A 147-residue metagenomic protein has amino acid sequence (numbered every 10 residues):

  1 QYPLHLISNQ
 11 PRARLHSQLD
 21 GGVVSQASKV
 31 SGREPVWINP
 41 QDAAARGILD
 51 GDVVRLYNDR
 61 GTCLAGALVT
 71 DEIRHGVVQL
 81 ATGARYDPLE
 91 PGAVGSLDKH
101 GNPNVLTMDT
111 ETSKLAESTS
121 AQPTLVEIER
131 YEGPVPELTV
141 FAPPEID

Functional and structural regions predicted by a protein language model:
Q1-V23: Long, low-complexity segments enriched in small/aliphatic residues
S17, G21-W37, Q41-D147: Long, contiguous, secondary-structure-rich segments that constitute the structural scaffold of globular domains
